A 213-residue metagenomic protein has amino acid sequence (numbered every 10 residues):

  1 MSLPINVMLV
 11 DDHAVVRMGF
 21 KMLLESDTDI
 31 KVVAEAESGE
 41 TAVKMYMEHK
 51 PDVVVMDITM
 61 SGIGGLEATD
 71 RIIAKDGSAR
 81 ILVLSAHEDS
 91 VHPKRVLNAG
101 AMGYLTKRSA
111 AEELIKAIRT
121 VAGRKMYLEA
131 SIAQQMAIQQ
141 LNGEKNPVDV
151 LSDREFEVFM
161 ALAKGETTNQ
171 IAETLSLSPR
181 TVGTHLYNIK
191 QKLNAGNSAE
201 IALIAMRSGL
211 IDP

Functional and structural regions predicted by a protein language model:
L3-V16, F20-L24, L151: Conserved acidic segment of CheY-like receiver
D11, D57, S85: Active-site residues of response regulator receiver
D29-E37, M45, A195: Short hydrophobic/Thr-rich beta-strand motif most characteristic of the beta2 strand and flanking loop of CheY-like
S38-T41, S61-E67: Acidic catalytic/metal-coordinating carboxylates
K44, L66-S78: Short amphipathic alpha-helix used as the core "switch/output" element in two-component signaling
H49-V55: Active-site beta3 strand of CheY-like receiver
V91-N98, M102-D149, D153, E157 (+2 more regions): Short, flexible helix-to-coil linker/hinge segments that flank and couple to helix-turn-helix
T167-E200: Recognition helix of helix-turn-helix DNA-binding domains
